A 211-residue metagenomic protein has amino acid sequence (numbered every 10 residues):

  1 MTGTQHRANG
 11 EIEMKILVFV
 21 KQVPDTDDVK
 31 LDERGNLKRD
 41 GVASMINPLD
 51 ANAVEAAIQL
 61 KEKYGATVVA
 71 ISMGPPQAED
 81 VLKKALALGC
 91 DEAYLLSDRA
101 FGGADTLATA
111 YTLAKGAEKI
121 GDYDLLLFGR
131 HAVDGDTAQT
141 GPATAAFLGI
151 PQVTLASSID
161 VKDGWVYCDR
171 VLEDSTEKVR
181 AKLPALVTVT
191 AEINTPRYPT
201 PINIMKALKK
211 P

Functional and structural regions predicted by a protein language model:
H6-P211: N-terminal glycine-rich FAD/FM-binding segment characteristic of electron-transfer flavoproteins
